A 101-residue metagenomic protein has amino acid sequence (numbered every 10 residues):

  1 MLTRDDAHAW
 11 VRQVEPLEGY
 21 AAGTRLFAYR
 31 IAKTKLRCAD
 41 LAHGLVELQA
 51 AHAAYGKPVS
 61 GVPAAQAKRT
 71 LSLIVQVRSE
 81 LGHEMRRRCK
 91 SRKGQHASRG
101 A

Functional and structural regions predicted by a protein language model:
M1-A101: Extended, charge-rich alpha-helical interface modules
